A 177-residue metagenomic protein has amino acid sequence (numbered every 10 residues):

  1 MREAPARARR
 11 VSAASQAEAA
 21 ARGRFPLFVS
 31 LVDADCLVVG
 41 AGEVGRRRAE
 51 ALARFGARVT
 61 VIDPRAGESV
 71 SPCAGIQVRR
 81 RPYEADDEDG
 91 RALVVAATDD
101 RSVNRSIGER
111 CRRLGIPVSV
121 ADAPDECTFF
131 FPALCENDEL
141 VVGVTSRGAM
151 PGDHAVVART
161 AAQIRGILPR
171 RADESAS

Functional and structural regions predicted by a protein language model:
P5-R7, A13-L31, F131-P132: A short, basic/flexible loop-to-alpha-helix module at the beginning of a structural domain
G23, F130-S177: Adenosine-phosphate binding glycine-rich loop
R24-A53, V156-I164, A176-S177: Glycine-rich adenosine-cofactor-binding loop
F55-P72: NAD(P)-binding Rossmann-fold cofactor-contacting core
V59, V78, G115-V118: Hydrophobic beta-strand scaffold residues
T60, R91-R101, E139-G152: Short beta-strand and adjoining strand-loop segment in the mid-core of the Rossmann-like NAD(P)-dependent dehydrogenase
P72-D89: Glycine-rich, highly charged phosphate/nucleotide-binding loops
L93-T98, N104-F130: ADP-ribose/adenylate-binding Rossmann-like module
